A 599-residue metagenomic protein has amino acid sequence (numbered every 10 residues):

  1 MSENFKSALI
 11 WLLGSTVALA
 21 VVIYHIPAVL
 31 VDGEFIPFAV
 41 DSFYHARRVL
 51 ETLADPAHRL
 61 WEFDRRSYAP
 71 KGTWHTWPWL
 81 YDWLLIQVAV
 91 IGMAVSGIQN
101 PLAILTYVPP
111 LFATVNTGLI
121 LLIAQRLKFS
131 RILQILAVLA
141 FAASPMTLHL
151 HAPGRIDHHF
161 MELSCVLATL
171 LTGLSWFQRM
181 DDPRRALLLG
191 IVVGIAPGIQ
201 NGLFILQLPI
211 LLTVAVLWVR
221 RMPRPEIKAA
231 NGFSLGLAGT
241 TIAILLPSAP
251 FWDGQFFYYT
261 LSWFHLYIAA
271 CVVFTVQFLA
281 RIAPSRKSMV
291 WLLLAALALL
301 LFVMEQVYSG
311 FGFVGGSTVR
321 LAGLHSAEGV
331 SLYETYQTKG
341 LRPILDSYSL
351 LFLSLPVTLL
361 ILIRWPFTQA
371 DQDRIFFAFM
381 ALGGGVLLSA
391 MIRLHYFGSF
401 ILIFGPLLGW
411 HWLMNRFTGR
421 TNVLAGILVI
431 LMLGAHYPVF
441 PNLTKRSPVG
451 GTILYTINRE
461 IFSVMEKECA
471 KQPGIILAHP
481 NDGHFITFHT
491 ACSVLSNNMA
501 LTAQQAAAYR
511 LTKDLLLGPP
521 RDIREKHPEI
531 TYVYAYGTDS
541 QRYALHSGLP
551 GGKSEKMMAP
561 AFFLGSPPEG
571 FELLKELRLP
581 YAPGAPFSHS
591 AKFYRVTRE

Functional and structural regions predicted by a protein language model:
M1-L30, V40, I135, L279-A298: Start-transfer (signal-anchor) and selected internal transmembrane alpha helices of multi-pass inner/ER membrane
G14-I23, V108-L127, I132-F177, D182-V219 (+2 more regions): Membrane-embedded helix bundles of polyisoprenyl
Y24-L127, I132-L167, A196, N201: Active-site lumenal/periplasmic loops and adjacent helix-entry segments of GT-C-fold, multi-pass membrane
V115-G118, L431-E599: Extracytoplasmic
L206-M289, H411-R416: Perimembrane helix-loop-helix junctions
L261-F278, W291, A295-P366, D371-F377: Alpha-helical transmembrane segments at the extracellular/periplasmic loop-to-helix junctions of multi-pass membrane
V290-L299, F404, W412-N442: Signature aromatic-anchored transmembrane alpha helix within multi-pass, membrane-resident enzymes that catalyze glycan
L353, L382-G383, L388-T421: Hydrophobic/aromatic-rich transmembrane helices and adjacent perimembrane loops
